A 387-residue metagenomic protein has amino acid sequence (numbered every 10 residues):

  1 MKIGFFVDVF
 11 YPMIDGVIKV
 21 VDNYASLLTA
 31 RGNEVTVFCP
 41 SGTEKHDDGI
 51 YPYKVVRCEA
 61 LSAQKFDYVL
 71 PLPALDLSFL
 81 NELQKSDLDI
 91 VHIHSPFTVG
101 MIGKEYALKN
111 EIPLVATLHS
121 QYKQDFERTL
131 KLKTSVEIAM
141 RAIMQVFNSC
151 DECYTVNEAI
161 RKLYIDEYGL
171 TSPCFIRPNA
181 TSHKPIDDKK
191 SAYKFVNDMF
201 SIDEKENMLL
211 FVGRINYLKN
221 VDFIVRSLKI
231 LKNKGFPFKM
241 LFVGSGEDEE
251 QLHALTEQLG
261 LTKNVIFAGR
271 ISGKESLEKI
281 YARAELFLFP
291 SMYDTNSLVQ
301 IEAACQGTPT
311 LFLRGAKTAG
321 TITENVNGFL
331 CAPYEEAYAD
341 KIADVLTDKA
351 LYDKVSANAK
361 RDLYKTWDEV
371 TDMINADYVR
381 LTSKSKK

Functional and structural regions predicted by a protein language model:
M1-R57, D368: N-terminal subdomain of nucleotide-sugar transferases
C39, V56-E59, R141-Y193: Donor nucleotide-sugar binding/catalytic pocket of nucleotide-sugar-dependent glycosyltransferases
N197, S201-K219, V225-L228: Conserved donor-binding/catalytic core segment of Leloir-type glycosyltransferases
H253-I271: Nucleotide-activated donor-binding/catalytic signature segment of Leloir-type glycosyltransferases, i.e., the conserved
R270, E278-A284: Short alpha-helical donor nucleotide-sugar binding micro-motif in glycosyltransferases
M292: Aromatic "clamp/platform" in nucleotide-sugar-dependent glycosyltransferases that forms part of the donor/acceptor
P309-L313: Short hydrophobic beta-strand element within catalytic cores of glycosyltransferases and related nucleotide-activated
E324-N325, F329-E336, D344-K349: Conserved acidic donor-binding segment of nucleotide-sugar-dependent glycosyltransferases
